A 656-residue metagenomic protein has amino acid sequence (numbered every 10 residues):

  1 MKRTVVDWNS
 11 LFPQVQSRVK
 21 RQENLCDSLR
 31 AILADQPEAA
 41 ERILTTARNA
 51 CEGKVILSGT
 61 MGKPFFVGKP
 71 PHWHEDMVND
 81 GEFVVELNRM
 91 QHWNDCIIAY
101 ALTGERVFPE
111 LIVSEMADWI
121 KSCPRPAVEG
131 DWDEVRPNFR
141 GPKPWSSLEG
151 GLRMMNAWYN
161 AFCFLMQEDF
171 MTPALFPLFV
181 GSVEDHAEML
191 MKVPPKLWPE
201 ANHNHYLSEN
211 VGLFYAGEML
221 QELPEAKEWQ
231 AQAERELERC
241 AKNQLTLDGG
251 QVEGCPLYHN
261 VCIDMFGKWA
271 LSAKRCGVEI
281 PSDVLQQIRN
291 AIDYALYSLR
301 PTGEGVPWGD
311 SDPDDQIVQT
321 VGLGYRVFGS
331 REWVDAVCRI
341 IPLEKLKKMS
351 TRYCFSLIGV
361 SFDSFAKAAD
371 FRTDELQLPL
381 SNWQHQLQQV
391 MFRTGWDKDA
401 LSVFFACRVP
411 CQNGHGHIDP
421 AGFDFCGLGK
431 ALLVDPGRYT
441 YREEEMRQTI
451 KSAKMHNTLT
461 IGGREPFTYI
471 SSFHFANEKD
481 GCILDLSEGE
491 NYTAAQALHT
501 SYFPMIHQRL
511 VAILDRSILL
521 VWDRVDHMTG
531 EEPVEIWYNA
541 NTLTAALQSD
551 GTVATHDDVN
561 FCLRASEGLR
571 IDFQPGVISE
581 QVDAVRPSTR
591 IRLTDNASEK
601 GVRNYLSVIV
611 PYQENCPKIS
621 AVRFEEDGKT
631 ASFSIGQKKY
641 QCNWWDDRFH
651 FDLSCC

Functional and structural regions predicted by a protein language model:
M1-I56: Extreme N-terminal leader/anchor segments
K54-H74, L87: Short alpha-helical hairpin
N79-E304, S311-D312: Aromatic-lined, polymer-binding surfaces characteristic of secreted/periplasmic polysaccharide-degrading enzymes
F139-W145, C411-N413, M446: Catalytic micro-motifs at enzyme active sites that drive phosphoryl/nucleotidyl and oxygen chemistry
G151, G309-S311, I340, E344-K348 (+1 more regions): CBM-like, beta-strand-rich accessory domains located in the C-terminal region of large, secreted polysaccharide-active
E222-E225, E238-R239, R275, E279 (+4 more regions): Secondary-structure boundary elements
E253-L433, L484-G489, A494, S598-E599 (+2 more regions): Carbohydrate-active enzyme catalytic cores, enriched for enzymes that act on polyanionic acidic polysaccharides
